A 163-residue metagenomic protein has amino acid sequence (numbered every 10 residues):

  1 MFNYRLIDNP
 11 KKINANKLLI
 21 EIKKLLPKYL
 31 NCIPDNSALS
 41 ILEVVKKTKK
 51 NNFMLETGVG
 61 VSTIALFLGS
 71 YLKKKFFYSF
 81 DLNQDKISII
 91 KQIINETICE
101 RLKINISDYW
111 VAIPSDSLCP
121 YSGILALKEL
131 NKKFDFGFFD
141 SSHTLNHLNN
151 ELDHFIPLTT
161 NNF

Functional and structural regions predicted by a protein language model:
M1-F138, S142-F163: A short alpha-helical cap/connector motif
